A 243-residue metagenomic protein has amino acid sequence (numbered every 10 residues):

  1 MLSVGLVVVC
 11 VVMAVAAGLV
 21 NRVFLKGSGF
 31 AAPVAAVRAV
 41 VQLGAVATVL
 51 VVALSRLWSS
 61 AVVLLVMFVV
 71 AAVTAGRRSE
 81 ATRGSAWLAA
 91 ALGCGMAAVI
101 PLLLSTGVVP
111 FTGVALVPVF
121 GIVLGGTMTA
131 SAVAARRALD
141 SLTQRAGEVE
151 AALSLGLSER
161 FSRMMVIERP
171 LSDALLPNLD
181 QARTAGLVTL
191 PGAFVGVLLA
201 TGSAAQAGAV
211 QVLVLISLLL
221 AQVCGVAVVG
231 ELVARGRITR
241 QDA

Functional and structural regions predicted by a protein language model:
L2-V9, S60-L64, E80-A134: Loop-to-helix entry region at the N-terminal start of transmembrane alpha-helices in multi-pass membrane transporters
A17-F30, A71-A81: C-terminal ends of transmembrane helices
G18-L19, A47-V49, F68, A72-V73 (+3 more regions): Alpha-helical transmembrane segments of multipass membrane proteins
F30-W58, V62-L65: Loop-to-helix transition at the N-terminal end of transmembrane alpha-helices
V66-A75, F120-M128, S217-L219: Alpha-helical transmembrane segments and their membrane-interface exit regions
L124-V149, V228: Membrane-embedded alpha-helices of multi-pass transport/permease systems
R137-P170, A174: Short cytoplasmic-facing helical segments at TM-TM junctions of multi-pass membrane proteins
L171-A243: Transmembrane alpha-helix interface motif
